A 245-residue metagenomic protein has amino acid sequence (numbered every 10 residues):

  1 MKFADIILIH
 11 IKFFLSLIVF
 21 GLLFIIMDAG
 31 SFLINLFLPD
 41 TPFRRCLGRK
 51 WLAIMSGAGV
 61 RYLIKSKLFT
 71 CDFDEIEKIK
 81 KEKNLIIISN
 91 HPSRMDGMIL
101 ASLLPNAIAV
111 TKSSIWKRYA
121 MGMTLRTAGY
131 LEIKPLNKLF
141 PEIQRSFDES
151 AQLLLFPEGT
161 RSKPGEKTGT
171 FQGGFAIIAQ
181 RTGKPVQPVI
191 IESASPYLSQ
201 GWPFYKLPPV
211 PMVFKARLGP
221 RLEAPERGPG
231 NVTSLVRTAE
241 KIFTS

Functional and structural regions predicted by a protein language model:
M1-A4, M55, G59, S66 (+6 more regions): Soluble, non-transmembrane catalytic domains of enzymes that act on hydrophobic metabolites at membranes
M1-T70: N-terminal membrane-anchoring alpha-helices
D28-I54, S66, K81-L136: Catalytic core of membrane glycerolipid acyltransferases/transacylases, capturing the structured, soluble-facing
R61-L85: A short, well-structured juxtamembrane/interface segment
S66-F73, I133-N137, L198-G201: Short gly/ser/thr-rich secondary-structure transition/capping motifs
N84-I86, Q152-F156: Residue-level preference for the first positions of well-ordered beta-strands
A120-M123, Q152, E166-G230: A cross-family acyltransferase "interaction/gating" segment
K138-I143, N231: Short acidic active-site motifs
